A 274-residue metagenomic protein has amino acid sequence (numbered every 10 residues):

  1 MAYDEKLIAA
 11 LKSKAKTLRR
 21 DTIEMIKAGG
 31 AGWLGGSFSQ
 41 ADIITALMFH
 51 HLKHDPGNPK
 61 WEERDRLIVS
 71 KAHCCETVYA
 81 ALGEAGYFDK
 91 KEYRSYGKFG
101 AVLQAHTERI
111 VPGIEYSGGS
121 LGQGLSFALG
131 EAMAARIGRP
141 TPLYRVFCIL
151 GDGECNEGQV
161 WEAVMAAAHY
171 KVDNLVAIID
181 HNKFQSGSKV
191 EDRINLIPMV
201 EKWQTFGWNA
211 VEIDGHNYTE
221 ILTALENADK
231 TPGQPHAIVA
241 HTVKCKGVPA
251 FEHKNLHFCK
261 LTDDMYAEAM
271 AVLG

Functional and structural regions predicted by a protein language model:
M1-L18: N-terminal hydrophobic or amphipathic helices/low-complexity stretches enriched in small/hydrophobic/Pro/Gly
K14-A31, D180-N182: N-terminal capping segment at the start of a domain
T22-M25, S37-H169: Cofactor-binding active-site loop characterized by glycine-rich and histidine/acidic residues
D65-L67, Y144-C148, L175, Q234-T242: Generic beta-sheet signal
H73-C74, V78, N182-K183, N217 (+1 more regions): Glycine-rich beta-alpha junction loops
Y79-A81, E108, Q159-W161, G187-E191 (+2 more regions): Short acidic, glycine/serine/threonine-rich loops at helix termini
G113, S117-S120, G124-T231: Thiamine diphosphate
Y218-G274: Glycine/aspartate-rich loop-and-adjacent alpha/beta segment that forms the canonical ThDP
